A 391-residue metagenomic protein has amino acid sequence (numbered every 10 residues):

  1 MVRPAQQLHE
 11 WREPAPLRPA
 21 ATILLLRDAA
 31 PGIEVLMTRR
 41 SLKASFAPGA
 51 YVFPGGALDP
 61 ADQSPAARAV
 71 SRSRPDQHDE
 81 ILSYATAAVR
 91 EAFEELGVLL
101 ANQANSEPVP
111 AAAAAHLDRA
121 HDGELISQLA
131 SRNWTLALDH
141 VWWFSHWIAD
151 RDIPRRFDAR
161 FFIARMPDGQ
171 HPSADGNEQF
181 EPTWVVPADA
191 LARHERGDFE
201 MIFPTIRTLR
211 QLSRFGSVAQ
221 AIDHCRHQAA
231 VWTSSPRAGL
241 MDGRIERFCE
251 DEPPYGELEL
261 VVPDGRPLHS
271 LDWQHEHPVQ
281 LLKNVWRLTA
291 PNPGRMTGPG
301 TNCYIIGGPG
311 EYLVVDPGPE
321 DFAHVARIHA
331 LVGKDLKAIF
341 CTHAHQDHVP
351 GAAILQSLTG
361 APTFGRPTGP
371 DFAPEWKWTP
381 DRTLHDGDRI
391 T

Functional and structural regions predicted by a protein language model:
M1-H275, Q280: N-terminal leader/linker segments that precede catalytic domains of diphosphate-processing enzymes
G32-V35, Y312, T379: Short, mixed charged/polar active-site loops that provide acid/base catalysis or chelate metal/phosphate cofactors
M37, V315, T363-G365: Hydrophobic residues in well-ordered beta-strands that form the structural core
R39, V186-A188, T289-P291, P367 (+1 more regions): Residues at the C-termini of beta-strands that transition into short coil/loop
E91-E95, D316, D347: Acidic active-site catalytic centers that drive phospho-/nucleotidyl reactions and related ester hydrolyses
H275-K334: Conserved beta-strand hairpin/beta-sheet module of binuclear metal-dependent hydrolase folds, prominently
P299, P319-I390: Active-site HxH/HxHxD metal-binding segment of metal-dependent hydrolases
